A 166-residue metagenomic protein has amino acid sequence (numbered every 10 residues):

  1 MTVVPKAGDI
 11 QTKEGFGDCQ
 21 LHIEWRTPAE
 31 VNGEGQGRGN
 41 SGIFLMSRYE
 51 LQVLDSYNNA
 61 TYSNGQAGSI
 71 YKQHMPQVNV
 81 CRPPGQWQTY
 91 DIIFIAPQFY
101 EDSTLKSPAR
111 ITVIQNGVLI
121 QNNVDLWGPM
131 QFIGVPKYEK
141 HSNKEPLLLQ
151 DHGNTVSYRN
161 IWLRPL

Functional and structural regions predicted by a protein language model:
M1-L166: Carbohydrate-interacting regions of secretory-pathway proteins
